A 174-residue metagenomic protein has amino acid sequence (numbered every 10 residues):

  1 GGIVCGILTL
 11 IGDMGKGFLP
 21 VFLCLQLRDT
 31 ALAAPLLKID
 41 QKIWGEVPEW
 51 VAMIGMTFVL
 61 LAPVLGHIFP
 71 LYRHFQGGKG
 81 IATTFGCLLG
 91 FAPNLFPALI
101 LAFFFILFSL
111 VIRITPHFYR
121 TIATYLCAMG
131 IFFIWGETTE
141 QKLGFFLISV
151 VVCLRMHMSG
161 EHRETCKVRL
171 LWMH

Functional and structural regions predicted by a protein language model:
G1-F18, A33-L36, V47, H67-T83 (+2 more regions): Interhelical loop and helix-boundary elements at the membrane-water interface of polytopic inner-membrane proteins
G1-G2, I81-I114, L126-G136: Interfacial segments of multi-pass membrane proteins
C5, I39-E46, W50-M56, G66 (+4 more regions): Generic alpha-helix detector with strongest preference for long hydrophobic helices that associate with membranes
G12, K16, P20, C24 (+8 more regions): Alpha-helical transmembrane segments in multi-pass membrane proteins
F22-F58, L89-A98, F133-G144: Helix-coil boundary and interhelical linker segments in multi-pass alpha-helical membrane proteins
F22-L23, L110, G130-I134, V151-M158: Residue-level signal for alpha-helical transmembrane segments in multi-pass membrane proteins
P116-G144, V150: Canonical bilayer-spanning transmembrane alpha-helix
